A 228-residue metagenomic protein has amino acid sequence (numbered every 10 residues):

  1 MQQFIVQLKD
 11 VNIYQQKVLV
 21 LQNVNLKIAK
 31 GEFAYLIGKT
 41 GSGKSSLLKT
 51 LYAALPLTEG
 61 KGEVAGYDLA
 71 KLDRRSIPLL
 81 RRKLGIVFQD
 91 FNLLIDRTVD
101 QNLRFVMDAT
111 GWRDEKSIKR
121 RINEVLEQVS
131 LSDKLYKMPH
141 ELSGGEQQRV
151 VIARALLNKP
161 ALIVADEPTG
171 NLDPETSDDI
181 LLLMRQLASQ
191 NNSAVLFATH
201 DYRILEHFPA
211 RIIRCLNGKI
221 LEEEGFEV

Functional and structural regions predicted by a protein language model:
Y52: Helix-to-loop junction immediately C-terminal to a conserved catalytic motif
G60-D68: Conserved ABC transporter NBD signature motif
L69-G85, E115-K116, Q190: ABC ATPase NBD coupling module
D96-F105: Short coil-to-helix segment of the ABC ATPase nucleotide-binding domain corresponding to the Q-loop/switch region
K137-H140, N158, N191: Conserved signature/switch motifs of ABC ATPase nucleotide-binding domains
M138-L142, E146-Q148: Conserved ABC ATPase signature
I163-D166: Catalytic Walker B motif of ABC-type/P-loop ATPase nucleotide-binding domains
